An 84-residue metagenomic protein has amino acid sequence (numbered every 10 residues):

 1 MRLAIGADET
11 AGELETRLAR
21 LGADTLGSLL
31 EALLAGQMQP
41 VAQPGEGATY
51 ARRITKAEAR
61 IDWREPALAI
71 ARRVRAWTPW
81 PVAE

Functional and structural regions predicted by a protein language model:
M1-Y50: Donor/substrate-binding cores of folate-linked one-carbon enzymes
G45-E84: Internal anion-binding site segments
